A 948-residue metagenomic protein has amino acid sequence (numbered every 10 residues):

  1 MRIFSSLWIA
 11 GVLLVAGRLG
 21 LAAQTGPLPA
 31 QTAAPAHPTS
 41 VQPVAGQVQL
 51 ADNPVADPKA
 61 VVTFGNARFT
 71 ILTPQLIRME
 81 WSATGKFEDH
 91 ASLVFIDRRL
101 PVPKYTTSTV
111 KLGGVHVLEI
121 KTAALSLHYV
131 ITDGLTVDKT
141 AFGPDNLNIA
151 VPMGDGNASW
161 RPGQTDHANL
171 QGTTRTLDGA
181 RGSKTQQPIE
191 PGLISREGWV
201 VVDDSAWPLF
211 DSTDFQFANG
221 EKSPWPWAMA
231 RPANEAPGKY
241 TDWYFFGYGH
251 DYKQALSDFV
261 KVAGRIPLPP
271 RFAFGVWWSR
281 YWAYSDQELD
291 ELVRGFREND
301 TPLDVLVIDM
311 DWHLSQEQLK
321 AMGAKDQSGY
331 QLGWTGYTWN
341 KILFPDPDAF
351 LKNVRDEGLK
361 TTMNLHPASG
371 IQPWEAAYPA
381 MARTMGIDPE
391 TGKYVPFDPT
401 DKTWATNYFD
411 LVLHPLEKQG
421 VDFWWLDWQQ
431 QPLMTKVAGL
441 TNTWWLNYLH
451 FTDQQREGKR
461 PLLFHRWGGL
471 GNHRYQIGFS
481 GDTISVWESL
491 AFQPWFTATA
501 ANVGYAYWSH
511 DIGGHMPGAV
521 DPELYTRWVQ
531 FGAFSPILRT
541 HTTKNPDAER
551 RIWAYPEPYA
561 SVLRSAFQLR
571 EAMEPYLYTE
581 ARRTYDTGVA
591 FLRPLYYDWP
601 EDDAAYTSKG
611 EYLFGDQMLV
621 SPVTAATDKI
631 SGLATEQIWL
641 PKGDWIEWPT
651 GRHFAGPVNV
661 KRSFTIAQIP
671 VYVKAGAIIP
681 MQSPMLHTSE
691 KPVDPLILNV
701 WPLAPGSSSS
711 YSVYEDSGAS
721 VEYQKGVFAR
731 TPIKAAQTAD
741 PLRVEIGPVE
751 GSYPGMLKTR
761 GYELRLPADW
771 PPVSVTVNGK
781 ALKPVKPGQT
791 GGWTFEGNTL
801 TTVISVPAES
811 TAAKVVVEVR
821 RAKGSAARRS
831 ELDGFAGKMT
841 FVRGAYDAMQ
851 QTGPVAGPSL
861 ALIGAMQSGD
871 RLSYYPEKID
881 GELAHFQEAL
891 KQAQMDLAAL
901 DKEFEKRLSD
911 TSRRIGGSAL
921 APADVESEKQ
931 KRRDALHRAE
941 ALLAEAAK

Functional and structural regions predicted by a protein language model:
S40-V41, P74-V115: A low-complexity, Ser/Thr/Gly/Pro-enriched, surface-exposed linker/loop concept that marks segments flanking
F69, I77-W81, I120, A124-L127 (+2 more regions): Short, well-ordered beta-strand segments enriched in hydrophobic/aromatic residues
A91-T106, I387, I646-I666, S774-I804: Solvent-exposed beta-strand/loop surfaces of large extracellular or lumenal domains
V110-P270, R280-Y281, V293-E298, S663-P692 (+1 more regions): Catalytic and substrate-binding clefts that recognize carbohydrates or anionic sugar/phosphate headgroups
P152, W160-R161, P302-L563, D598-D602 (+2 more regions): Aromatic- and carboxylate-enriched substrate-binding clefts and catalytic-loop regions of carbohydrate-active enzymes
G247-Y248, Y252-A283, L303, M839-G857: An acidic-aromatic substrate-binding cleft motif
F451, L470-G478, F492-F496, A500-H510 (+4 more regions): Catalytic core of carbohydrate-active enzymes
A675-A941, E945-A946: C-terminal low-complexity, glycine/proline- and small-hydrophobic-enriched intrinsically disordered tails that act as
